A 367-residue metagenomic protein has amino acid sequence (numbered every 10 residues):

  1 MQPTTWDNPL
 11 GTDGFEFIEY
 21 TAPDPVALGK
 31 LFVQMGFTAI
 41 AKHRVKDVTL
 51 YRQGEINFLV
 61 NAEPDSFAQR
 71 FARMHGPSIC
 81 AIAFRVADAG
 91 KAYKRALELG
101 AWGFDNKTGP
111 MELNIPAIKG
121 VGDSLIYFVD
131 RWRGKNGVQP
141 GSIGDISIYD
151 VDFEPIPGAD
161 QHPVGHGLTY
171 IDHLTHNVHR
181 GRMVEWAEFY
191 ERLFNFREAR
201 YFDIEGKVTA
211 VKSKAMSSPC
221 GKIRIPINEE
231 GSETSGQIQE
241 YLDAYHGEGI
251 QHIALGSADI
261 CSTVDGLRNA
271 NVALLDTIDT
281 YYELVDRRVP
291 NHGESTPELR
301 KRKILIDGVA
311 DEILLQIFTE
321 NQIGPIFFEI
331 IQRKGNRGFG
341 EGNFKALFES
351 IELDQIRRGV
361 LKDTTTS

Functional and structural regions predicted by a protein language model:
M1-P157, L314-Q316: An N-terminus-focused feature that recognizes amino-terminal "leader" regions
M1-P25, I79-I82, P140-A187, H246-L255 (+2 more regions): N-terminal beta-strand motif that seeds the catalytic metal site of vicinal oxygen chelate
L10-N57, E98, N106-G109, A117-G120 (+5 more regions): Core segments of cupin and vicinal oxygen chelate
G14-I18, F32, F37, Y51 (+12 more regions): Short, structured motif recognition centered on aromatic/hydrophobic residues
V121-D123, W132-R133, P163-L168, G206 (+1 more regions): Contiguous mid-protein beta-loop-alpha structural module that forms a pocket-lining wall or clamp of enzyme active
C220-I238, H246: Active-site-adjacent "gating/activation" loops or surface patches in catalytic cores
I223-I225, H246-E320, I326-R333: Long compositionally biased, domain-poor regions of proteins
G308-L314, Q322, I326-L347, I351-S367: Long, C-terminal catalytic modules of enzymes
